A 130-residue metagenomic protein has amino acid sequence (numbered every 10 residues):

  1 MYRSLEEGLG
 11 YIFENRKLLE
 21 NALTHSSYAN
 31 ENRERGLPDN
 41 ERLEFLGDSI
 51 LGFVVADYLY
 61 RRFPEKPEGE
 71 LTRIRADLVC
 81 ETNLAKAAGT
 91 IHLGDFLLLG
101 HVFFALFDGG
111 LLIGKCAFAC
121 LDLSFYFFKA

Functional and structural regions predicted by a protein language model:
M1-H101, A105, G110, G114: RNase III-family endoribonuclease catalytic core
C116-A130: Compositionally biased, low-complexity peptide segments typical of secreted/host-interacting small proteins
